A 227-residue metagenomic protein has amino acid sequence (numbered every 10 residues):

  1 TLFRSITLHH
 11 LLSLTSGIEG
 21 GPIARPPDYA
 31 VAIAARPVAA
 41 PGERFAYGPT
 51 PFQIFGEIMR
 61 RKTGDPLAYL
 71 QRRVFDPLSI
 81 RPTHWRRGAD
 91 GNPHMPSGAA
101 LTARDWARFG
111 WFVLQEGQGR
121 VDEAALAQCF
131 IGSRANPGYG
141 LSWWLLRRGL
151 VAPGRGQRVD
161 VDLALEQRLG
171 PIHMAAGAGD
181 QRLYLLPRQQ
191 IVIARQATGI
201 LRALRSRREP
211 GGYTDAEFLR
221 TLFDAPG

Functional and structural regions predicted by a protein language model:
H9-S13, G56-R60, L67, Q71 (+6 more regions): Non-transmembrane alpha-helical segments in soluble domains of secreted/periplasmic/extracellular proteins
H10-S13, A46, H84-W85, A100 (+5 more regions): Structural recognition of the beta-strand scaffold that forms the well-ordered cores of secreted hydrolase catalytic
I18-G98: Catalytic-site signature segments of enzymes, centered on catalytic residues
P51-I58, S97-Q118, Q181-A197: Active-site-proximal alpha-helical segments within enzyme catalytic domains
I80-H84, I131-V192: Active-site Gly/Thr loop motif
R81-I131: Flexible, glycine-rich surface segments
I172-G227: Structured C-terminal helix/loop/strand segments within mature extracytoplasmic catalytic/sensor domains
